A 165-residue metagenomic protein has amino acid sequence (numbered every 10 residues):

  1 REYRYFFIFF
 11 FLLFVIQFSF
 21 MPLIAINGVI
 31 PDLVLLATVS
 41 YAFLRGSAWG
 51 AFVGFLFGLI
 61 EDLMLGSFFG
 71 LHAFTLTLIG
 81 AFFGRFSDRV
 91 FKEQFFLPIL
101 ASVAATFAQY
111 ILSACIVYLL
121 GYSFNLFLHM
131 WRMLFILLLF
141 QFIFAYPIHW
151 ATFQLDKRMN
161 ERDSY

Functional and structural regions predicted by a protein language model:
R1-Y165: Terminal, non-globular segments
